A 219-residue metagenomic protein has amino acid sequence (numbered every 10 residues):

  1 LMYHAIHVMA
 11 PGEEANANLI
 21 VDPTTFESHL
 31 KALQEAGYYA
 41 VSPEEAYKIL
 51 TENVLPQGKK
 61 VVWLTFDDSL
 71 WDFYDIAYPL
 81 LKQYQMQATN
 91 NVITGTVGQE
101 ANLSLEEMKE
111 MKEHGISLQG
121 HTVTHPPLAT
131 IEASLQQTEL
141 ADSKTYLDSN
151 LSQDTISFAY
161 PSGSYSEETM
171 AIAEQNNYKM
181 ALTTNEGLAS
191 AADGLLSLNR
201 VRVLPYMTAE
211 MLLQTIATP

Functional and structural regions predicted by a protein language model:
L1-L64, W71-D72, A129-P219: C-terminal active-site subregion of NodB/CE4 polysaccharide deacetylases
L1-M2, D22, Y39-P43, K82 (+3 more regions): Short, well-structured secondary-structure segments
L64, I93-T96, P126-A129: Surface-exposed cleft-lining segments at the edges of enzyme active sites
L64-T65, L118: Residue-level marker for buried hydrophobic side chains located in beta-strands that build the well-ordered beta-sheet
L70-W71, T124: Short, glycine/acidic-enriched loop or turn micro-motifs at the edges of active sites
Y78-M86, L103-G120, E174-Q175, A189-D193: Acidic (Asp/Glu)-rich catalytic clusters
A101-E106, L135-E139: Charged helix-capping and loop-helix junction motifs
Q119-I131: Substrate-binding clefts and substrate-entry loops adjacent to catalytic sites of polymer-processing enzymes acting on
